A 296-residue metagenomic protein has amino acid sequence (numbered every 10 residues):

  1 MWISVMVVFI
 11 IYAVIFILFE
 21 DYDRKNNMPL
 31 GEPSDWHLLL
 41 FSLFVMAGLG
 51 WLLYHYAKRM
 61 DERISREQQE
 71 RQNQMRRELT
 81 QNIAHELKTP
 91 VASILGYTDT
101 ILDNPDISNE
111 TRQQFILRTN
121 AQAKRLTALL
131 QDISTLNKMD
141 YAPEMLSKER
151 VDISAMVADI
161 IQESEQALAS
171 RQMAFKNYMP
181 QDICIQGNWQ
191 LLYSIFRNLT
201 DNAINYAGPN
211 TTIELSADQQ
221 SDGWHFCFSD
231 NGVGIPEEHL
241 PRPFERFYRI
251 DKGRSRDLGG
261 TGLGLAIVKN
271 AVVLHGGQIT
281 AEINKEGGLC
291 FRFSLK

Functional and structural regions predicted by a protein language model:
M1-D61: Alpha-helical transmembrane segments and their helix-membrane boundary motifs
Q68-T100: Primarily the dimerization/phosphotransfer
L102-N109: Short acidic helix/loop segment immediately C-terminal to the autophosphorylated histidine in two-component histidine
A121-T127: Short alpha-helical segment of the dimerization/phosphotransfer core of two-component systems
S147-R150, A169, A174-C184: Conserved catalytic submotifs in the C-terminal HATPase_c
P209, G276-G277: Conserved glycine-rich
I235-R249: Short conserved segment of the HATPase_c
